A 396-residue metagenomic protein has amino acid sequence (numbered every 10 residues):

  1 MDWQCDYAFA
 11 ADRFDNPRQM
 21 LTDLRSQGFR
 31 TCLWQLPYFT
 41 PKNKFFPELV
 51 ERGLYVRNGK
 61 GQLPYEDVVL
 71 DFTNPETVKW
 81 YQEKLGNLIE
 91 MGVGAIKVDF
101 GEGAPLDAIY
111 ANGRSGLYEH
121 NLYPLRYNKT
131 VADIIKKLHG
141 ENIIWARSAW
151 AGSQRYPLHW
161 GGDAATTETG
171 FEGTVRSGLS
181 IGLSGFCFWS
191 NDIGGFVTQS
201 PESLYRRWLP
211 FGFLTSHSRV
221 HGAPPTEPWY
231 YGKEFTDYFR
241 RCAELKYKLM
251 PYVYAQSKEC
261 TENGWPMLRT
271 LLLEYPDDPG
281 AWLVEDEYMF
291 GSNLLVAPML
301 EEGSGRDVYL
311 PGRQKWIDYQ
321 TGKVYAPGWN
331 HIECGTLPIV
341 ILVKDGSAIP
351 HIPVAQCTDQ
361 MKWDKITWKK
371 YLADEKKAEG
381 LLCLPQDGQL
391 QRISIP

Functional and structural regions predicted by a protein language model:
M1-F239, E274-P276: Aromatic- and carboxylate-enriched substrate-binding clefts and catalytic-loop regions of carbohydrate-active enzymes
A132-I134, E141-N142, A149-W160, G173-S177 (+2 more regions): Catalytic core of carbohydrate-active enzymes
